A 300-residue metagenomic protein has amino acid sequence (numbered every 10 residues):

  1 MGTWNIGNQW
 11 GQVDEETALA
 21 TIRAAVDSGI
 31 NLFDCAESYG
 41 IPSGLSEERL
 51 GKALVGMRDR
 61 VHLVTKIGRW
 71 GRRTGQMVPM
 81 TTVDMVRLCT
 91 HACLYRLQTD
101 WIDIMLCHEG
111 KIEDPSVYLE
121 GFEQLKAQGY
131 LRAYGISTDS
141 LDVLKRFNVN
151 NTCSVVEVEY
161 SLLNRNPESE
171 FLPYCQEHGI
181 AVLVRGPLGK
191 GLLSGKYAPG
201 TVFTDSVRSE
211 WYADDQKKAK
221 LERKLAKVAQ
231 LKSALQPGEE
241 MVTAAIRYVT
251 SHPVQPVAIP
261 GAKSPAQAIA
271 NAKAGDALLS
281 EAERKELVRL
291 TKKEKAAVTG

Functional and structural regions predicted by a protein language model:
M1-V61: N-terminal binding-site loop/beta-alpha segment at the start of enzyme catalytic domains that lines or forms
M1-W10, V64-M77, W101: N-terminal small/glycine-rich loop or linker at the start of catalytic domains across soluble metabolic enzymes
V13-A25, T81-L97, D139-R146: Short, acidic/polar
V13-T17, L45, R49, M77-L88 (+3 more regions): Alpha-helix N-cap and loop-to-helix initiation/capping positions
L32-A36, L63-T65, W101-L106, G135-I136: Short beta-strand segments at enzyme active-site cores
E47-M57, T90-L94, E170-G179: Short amphipathic alpha-helices and their capping/turn segments at secondary-structure boundaries
L94-E113: Active-site groove signature of glycoside hydrolases
G110-T299: Beta/alpha (TIM)-barrel catalytic core signal, keyed to glycine-rich beta->alpha loops juxtaposed to Asp/Glu that bind
